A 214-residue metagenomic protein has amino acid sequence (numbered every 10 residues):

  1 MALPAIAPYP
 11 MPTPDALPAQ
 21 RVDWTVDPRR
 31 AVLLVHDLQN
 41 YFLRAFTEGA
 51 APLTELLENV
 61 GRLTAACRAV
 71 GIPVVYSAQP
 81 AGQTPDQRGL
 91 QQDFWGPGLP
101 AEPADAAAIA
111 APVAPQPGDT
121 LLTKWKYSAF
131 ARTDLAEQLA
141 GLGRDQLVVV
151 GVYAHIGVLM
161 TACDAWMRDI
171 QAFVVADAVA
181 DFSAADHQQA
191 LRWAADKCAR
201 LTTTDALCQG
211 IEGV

Functional and structural regions predicted by a protein language model:
M1-Q116, G210-G213: Active-site acidic carboxylates
A69-I72, G143, D169: Glycine-centered short loops/turns at secondary-structure junctions
P103-G151: Internal catalytic-core helix/loop-beta-alpha segment that presents or stabilizes conserved functional determinants
Q146-G151, D169-A184: A short glycine-rich beta-strand->turn/loop micro-motif centered on a GG-aromatic cluster
H155-T161: Short glycine/serine/threonine-rich phosphate/pyrophosphate-binding segments that cradle anionic phosphate groups
A184-A195: Active-site-proximal loop->helix
C198-V214: A charged, well-structured terminal subsegment
